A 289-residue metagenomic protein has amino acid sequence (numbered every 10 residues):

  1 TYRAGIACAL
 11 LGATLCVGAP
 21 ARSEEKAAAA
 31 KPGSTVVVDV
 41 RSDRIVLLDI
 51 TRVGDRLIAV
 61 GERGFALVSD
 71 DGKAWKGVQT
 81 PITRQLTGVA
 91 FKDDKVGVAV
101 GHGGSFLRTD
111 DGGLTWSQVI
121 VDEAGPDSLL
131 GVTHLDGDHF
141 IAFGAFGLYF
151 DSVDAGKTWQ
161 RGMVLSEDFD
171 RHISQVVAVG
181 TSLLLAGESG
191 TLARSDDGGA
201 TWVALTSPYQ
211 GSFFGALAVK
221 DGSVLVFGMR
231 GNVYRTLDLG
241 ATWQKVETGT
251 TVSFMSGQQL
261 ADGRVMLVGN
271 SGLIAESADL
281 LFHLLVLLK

Functional and structural regions predicted by a protein language model:
A7-C16: Bacterial N-terminal signal peptides
P20-K289: Residue-level hotspots at or immediately adjacent to binding/recognition sites across diverse folds
